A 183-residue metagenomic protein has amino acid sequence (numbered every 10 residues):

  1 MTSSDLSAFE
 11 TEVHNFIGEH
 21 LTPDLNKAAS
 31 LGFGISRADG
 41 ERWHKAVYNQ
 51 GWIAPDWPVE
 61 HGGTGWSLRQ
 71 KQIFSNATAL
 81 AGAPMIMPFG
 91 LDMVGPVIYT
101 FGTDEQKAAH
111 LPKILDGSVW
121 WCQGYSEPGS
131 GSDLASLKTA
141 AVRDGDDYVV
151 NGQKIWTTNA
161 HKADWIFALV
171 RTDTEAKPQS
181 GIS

Functional and structural regions predicted by a protein language model:
M1-P88, Y99, E105-D116: Amphipathic, small/basic residue-rich leader segments at the start of a protein or domain
E60, S126-S130, I155-W156: Short, solvent-exposed loop/turn elements at beta->coil junctions and helix N-caps that rim active or binding pockets
G90-G95: Short, conserved phosphate-binding/catalytic loop or strand-edge motifs used in phosphoryl-/nucleotidyl-transfer
P96-F101, Q123: Flexible, glycine-rich active-site loops centered on histidine and acidic residues that chelate a metal or position
G117-Y125, L169: A short, Trp-centered hydrophobic/proline-enriched beta-strand micro-motif
G129-L137: Active-site-adjacent elements of ketosynthase-type condensing enzymes
T139-V142: A structural signal for short hydrophobic beta-strand segments in well-ordered beta-sheet cores
D147, N151-S183: A short core secondary-structure module
